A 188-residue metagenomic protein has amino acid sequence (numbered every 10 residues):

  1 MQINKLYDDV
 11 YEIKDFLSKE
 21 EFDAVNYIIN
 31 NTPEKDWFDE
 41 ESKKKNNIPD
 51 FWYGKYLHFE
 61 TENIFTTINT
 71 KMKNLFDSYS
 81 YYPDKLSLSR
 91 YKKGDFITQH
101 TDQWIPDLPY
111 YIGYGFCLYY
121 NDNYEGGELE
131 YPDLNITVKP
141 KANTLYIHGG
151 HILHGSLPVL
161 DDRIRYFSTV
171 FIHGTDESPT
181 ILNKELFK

Functional and structural regions predicted by a protein language model:
M1-S80, S87: Non-heme Fe(II)/2-oxoglutarate
L17, I29, Q103, Y120 (+2 more regions): Short beta-strand segments enriched in hydrophobic/aromatic residues within well-folded beta-rich domains
Y81-D95: A short glycine-rich, His/Asp/Glu-containing loop-to-beta-strand
R90-Y91, D107-E125, F171-I172: Short, conserved beta-strand element in jelly-roll/cupin
F96-W104: Histidine-centered catalytic micro-motifs
I112, E125-K188: Catalytic core of Fe(II)/2-oxoglutarate
